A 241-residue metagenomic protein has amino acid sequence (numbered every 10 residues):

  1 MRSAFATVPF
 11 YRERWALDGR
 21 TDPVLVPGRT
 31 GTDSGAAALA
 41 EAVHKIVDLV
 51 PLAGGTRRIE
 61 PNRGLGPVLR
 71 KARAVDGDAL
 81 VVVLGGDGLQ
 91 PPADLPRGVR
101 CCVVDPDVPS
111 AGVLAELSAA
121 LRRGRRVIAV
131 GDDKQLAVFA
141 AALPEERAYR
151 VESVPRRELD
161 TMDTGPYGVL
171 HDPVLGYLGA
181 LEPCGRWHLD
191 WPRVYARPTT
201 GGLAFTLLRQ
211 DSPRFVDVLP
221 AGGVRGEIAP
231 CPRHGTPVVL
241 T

Functional and structural regions predicted by a protein language model:
M1-T7, D78-T241: Active-site glycine/GP-rich loop and adjacent strand/helix microenvironment that borders small-molecule binding pockets
R2-P91: Active-site diphosphate/adenylate-binding microenvironment
